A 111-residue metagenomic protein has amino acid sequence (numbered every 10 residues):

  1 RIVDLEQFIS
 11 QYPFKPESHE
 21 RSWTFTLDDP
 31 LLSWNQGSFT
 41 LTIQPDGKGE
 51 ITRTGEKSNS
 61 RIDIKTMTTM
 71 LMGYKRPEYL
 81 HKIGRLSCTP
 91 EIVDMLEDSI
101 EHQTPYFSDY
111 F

Functional and structural regions predicted by a protein language model:
R1-F111: Intrinsically disordered, low-complexity, positively biased terminal segments
